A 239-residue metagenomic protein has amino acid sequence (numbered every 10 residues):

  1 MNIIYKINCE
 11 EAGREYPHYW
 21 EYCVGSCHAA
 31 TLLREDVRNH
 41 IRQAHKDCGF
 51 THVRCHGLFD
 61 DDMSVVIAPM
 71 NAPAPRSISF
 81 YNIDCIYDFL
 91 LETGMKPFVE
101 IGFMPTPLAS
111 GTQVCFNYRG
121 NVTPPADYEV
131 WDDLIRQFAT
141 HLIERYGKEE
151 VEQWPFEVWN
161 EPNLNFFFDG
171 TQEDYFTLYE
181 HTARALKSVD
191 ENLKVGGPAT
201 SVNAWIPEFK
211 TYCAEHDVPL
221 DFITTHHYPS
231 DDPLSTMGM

Functional and structural regions predicted by a protein language model:
M1-T51, C55-L58: Mature N-terminal, pre-catalytic/accessory segment of carbohydrate-active enzymes
C48-M239: Substrate-binding cleft and catalytic face of glycoside hydrolase catalytic domains, especially the flexible beta-alpha
